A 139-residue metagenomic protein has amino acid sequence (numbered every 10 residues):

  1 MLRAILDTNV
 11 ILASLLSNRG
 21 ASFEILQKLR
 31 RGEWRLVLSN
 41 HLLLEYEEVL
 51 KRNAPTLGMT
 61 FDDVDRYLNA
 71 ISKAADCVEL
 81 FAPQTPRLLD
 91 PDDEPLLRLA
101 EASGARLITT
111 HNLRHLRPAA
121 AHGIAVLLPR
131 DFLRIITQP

Functional and structural regions predicted by a protein language model:
M1-L38: Short, well-structured N-terminal submotif of metal-dependent ribonuclease cores
T8, N40-H41, H111-L113: Short secondary-structure boundary segments
I11-L12, L44-E45, H115-R117: Short, active-site-adjacent cap segments at secondary-structure transitions
L15-L16, L50, A120, T137: Short, flexible helix/strand-to-coil boundary loops that buttress conserved ligand/catalytic motifs in alpha/beta
G20, V37, M59-D62, R87-E94: Residues at secondary-structure transition points
K28-P83: PIN-domain endoribonuclease scaffold, especially VapC-family toxins
K73-I108: Mid-chain, well-packed structural core segment of small domains
E94-L97, E101-P139: Acidic, PIN/NYN-like endoribonuclease modules and their adjacent C-terminal/linker elements
